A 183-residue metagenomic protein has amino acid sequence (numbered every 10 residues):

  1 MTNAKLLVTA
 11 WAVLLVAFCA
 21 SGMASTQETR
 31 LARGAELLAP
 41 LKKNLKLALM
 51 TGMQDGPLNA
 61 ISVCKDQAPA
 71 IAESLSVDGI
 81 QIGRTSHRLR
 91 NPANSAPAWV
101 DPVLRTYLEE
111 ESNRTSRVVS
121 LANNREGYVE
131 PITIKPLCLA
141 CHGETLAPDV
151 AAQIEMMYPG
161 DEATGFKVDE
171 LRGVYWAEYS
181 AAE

Functional and structural regions predicted by a protein language model:
M1-T2, C19-E28: Basic/polar N-terminal segments that are highly enriched at the extreme N-terminus, encompassing both cleavable
M1-W11: Bacterial N-terminal signal peptides that target proteins for export
A10-F18: Bacterial N-terminal signal peptides
A24-K135, D149-E183: Extracytoplasmic c-type cytochrome modules immediately beyond a signal peptide or single-pass transmembrane anchor
K135-T145: The canonical Cys-X-X-Cys-His
